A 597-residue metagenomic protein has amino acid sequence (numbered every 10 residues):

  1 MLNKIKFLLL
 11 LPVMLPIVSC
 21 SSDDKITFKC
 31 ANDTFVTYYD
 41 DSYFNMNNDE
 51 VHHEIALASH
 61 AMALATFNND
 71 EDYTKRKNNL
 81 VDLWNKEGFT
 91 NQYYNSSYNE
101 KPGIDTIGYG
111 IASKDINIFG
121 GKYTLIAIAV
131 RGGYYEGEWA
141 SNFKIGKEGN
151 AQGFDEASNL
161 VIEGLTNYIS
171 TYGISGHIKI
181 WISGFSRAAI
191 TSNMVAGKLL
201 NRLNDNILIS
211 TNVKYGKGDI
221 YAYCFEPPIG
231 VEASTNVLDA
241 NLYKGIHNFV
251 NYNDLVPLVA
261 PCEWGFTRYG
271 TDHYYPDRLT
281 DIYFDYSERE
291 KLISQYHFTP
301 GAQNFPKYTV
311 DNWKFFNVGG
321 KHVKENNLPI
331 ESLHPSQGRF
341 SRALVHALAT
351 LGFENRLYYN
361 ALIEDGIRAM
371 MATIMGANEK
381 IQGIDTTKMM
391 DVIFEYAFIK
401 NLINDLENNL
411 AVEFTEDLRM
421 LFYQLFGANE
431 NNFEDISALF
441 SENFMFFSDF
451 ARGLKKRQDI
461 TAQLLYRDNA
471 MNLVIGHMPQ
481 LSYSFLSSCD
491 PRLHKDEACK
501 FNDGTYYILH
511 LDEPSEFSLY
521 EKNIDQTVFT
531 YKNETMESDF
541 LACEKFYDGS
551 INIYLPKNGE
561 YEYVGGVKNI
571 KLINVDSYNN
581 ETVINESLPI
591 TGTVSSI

Functional and structural regions predicted by a protein language model:
M1-L9: Bacterial N-terminal signal peptides that target proteins for export
P16-S19: C-terminal motif of bacterial Sec signal peptides marking the signal peptidase cleavage site
S21-D23: Bacterial signal peptide processing site
K25-E87: Charged, compositionally biased non-catalytic regions
I26-S42, M46, K122-L125, L160-K179 (+1 more regions): Serine hydrolase/lipase
V81-S183, K198-Y221, L242-K244: A conserved cap/lid and substrate-binding interface adjacent to the catalytic center of lipid-processing enzymes
G184-A188, S192: Gly/Ala-rich beta-loop-alpha elbow adjacent to hydrolase catalytic centers
E497-I597: Extracellular glycoprotein-like low-complexity segments
